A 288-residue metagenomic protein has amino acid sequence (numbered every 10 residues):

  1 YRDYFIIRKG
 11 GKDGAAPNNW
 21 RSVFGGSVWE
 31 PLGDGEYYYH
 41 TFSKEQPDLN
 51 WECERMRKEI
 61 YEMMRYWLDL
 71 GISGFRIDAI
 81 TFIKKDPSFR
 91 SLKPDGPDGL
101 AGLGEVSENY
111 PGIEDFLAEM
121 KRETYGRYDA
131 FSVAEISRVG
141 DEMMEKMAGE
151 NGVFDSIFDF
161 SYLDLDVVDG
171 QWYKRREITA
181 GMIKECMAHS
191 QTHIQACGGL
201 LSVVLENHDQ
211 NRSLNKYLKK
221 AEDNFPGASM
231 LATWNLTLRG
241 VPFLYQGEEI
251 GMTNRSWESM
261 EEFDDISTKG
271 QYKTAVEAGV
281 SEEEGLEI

Functional and structural regions predicted by a protein language model:
Y1-I288: Active-site and adjacent substrate-binding regions of carbohydrate-active enzymes
